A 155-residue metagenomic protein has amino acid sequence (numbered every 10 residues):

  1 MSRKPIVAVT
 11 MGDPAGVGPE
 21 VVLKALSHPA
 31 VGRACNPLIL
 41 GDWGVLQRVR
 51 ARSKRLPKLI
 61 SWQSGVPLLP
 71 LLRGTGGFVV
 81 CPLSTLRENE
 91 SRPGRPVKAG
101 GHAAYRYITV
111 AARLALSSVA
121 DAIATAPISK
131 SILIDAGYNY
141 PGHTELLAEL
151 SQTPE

Functional and structural regions predicted by a protein language model:
M1-L150: Contiguous, glycine/small-aliphatic-enriched amphipathic segments in soluble metabolic enzymes
